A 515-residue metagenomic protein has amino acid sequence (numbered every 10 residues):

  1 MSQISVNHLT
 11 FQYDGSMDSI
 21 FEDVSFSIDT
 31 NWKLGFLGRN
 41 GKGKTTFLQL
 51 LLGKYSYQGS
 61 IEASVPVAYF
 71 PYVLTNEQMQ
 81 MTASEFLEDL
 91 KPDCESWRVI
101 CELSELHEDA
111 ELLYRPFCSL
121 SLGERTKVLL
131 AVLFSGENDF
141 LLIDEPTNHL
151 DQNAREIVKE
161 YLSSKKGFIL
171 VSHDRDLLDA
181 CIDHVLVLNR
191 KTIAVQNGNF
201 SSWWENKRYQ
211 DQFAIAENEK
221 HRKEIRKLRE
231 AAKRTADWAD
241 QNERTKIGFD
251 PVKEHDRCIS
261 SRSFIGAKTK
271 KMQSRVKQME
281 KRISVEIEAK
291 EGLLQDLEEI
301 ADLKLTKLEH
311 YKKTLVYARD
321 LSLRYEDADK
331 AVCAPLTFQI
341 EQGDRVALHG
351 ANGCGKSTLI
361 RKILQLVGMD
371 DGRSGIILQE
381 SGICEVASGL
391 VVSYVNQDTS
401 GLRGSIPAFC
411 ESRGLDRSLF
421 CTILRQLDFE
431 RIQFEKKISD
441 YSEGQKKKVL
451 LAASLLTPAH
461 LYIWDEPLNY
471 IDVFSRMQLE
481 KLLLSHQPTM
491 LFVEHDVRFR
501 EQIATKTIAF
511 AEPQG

Functional and structural regions predicted by a protein language model:
M1-E219, T306, H310-G515: ABC ATP-binding cassette signature C-motif
M17, Y114, R244, S261-R262 (+4 more regions): Generic secondary-structure boundary/loop-capping signal
N76-Q78, F86-E102, A180, V187-E298 (+1 more regions): Extended, highly charged alpha-helical segments
A289-V316: Coiled-coil termination/hinge junctions
